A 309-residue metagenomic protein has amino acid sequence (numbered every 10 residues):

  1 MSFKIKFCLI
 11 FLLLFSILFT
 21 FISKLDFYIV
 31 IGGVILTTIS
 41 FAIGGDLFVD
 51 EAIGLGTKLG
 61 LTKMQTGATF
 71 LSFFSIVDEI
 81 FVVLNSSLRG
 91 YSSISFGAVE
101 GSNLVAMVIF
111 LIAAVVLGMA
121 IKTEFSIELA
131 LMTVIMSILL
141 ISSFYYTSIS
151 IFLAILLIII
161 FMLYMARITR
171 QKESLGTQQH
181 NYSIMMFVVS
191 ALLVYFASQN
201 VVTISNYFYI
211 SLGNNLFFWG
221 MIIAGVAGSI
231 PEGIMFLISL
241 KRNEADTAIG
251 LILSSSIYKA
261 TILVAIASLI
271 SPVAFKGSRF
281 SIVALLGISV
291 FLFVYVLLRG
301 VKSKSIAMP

Functional and structural regions predicted by a protein language model:
M1-P309: Hydrophobic alpha-helical segments, chiefly the membrane-spanning helices and signal/signal-anchor peptides
